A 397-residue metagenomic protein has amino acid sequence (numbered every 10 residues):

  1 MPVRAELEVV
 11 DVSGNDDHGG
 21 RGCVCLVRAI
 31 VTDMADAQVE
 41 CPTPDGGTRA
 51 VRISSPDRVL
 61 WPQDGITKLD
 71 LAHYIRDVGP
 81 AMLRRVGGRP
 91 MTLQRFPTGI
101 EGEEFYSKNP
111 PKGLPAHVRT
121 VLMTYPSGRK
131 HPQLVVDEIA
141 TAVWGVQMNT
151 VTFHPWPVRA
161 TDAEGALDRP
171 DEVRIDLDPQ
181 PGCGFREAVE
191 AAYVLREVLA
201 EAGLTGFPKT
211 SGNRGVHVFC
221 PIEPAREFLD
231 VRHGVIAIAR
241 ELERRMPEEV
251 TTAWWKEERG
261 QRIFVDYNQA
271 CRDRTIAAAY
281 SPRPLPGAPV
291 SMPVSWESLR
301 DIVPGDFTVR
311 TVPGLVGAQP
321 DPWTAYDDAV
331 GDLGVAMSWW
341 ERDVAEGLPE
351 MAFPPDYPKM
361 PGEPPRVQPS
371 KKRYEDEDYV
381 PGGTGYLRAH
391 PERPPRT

Functional and structural regions predicted by a protein language model:
L7-H18: Alpha-helix boundary/capping motif
C23-C25: Cysteine-centered motifs
A29-I66, D70-A72, L83, G87-G88 (+4 more regions): C-terminal accessory nucleic-acid interaction domains of nucleic acid-metabolism proteins
P90-T92: Amphipathic alpha-helical blocks
Q94-F96, G206-G212, A253-E257: Short beta-strand
P97-T152, W156-D162: Basic, low-complexity intrinsically disordered segments
V135-S211, P221-D230, T397: Signature for HUH/AEP ssDNA processing cores
